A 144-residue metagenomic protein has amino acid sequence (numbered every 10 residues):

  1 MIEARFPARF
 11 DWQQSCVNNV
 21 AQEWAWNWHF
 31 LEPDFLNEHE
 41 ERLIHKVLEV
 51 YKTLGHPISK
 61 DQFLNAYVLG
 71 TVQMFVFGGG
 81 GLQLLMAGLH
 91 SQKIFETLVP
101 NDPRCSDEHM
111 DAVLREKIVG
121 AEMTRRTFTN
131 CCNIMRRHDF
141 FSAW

Functional and structural regions predicted by a protein language model:
M1-V20: Active-site acidic catalytic loop and adjacent metal/ATP-binding pocket of ATP-dependent phosphoryl transfer enzymes
F6, F30, G70: Alpha-helical, largely C-terminal catalytic domains that coordinate divalent metal ions via clustered Asp/Glu/His
Q14-H56, Q73-P100: Active-site activation/catalytic loop segments of kinase-like enzymes and analogous catalytic loops in related
W26, E49, N65, L69 (+2 more regions): Charged/polar, solvent-exposed surface patches and flexible loops
E32-P33, S59, G120-A121: Helix N-terminus capping/helix-initiation residues
E38-R42, D61, E122: Generic alpha-helical secondary structure signal
P57-M74, E116: All-alpha amphipathic helical-bundle segments outside canonical DNA-binding/catalytic cores that form hydrophobic
F75-W144: ATP/Mg2+ or Mg2+-diphosphate-binding catalytic cores that bind nucleotide phosphates or diphosphates via glycine-rich
